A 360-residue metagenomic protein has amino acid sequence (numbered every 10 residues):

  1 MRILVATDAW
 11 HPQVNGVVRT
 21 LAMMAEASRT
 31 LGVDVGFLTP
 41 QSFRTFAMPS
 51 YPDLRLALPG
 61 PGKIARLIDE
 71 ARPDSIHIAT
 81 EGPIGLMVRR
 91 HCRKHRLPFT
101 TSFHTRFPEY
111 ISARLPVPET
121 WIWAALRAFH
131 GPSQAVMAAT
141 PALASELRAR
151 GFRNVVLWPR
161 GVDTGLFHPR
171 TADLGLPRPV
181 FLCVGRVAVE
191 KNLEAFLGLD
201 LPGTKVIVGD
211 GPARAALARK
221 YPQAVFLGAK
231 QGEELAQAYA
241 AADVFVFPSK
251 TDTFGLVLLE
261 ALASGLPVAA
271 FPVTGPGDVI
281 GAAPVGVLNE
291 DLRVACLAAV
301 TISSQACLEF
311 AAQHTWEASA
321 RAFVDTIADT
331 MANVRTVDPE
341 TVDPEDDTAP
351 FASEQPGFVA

Functional and structural regions predicted by a protein language model:
I68, H130, A229-K230, Q237-A242 (+1 more regions): Short alpha-helical donor nucleotide-sugar binding micro-motif in glycosyltransferases
A124-R170: Donor nucleotide-sugar binding/catalytic pocket of nucleotide-sugar-dependent glycosyltransferases
V162-P179, A216: Acidic anion/phosphate-binding donor-loop and adjacent secondary structure in glycosyltransferase catalytic cores
D173-V208: Conserved donor-binding/catalytic core segment of Leloir-type glycosyltransferases
R214-E234: Nucleotide-activated donor-binding/catalytic signature segment of Leloir-type glycosyltransferases, i.e., the conserved
K250: Aromatic "clamp/platform" in nucleotide-sugar-dependent glycosyltransferases that forms part of the donor/acceptor
A263, P267-A270: Short hydrophobic beta-strand element within catalytic cores of glycosyltransferases and related nucleotide-activated
V300-D338, V342-F351: A charged, aromatic-enriched C-terminal amphipathic alpha-helix characteristic of glycosyltransferases across folds
